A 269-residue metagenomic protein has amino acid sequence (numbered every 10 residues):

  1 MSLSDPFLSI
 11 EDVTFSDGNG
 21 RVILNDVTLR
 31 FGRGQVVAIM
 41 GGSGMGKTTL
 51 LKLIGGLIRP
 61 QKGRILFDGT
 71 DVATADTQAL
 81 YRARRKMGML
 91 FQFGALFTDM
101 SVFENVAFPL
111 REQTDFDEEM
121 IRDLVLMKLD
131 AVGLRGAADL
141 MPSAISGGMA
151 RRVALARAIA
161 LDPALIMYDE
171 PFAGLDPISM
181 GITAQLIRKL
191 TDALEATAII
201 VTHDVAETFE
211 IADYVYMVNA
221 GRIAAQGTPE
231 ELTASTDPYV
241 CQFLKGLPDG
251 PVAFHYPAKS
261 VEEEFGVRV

Functional and structural regions predicted by a protein language model:
M40-G42: The feature captures the beta-strand-to-loop junction immediately N-terminal to the Walker
G55: Helix-to-loop junction immediately C-terminal to a conserved catalytic motif
T70-D71, E118-G136: Conserved ABC ATPase "signature" region
M141-I145, M149: Conserved ABC ATPase signature
D162: Conserved catalytic motifs of ABC-family nucleotide-binding domains
I166-D169: Catalytic Walker B motif of ABC-type/P-loop ATPase nucleotide-binding domains
